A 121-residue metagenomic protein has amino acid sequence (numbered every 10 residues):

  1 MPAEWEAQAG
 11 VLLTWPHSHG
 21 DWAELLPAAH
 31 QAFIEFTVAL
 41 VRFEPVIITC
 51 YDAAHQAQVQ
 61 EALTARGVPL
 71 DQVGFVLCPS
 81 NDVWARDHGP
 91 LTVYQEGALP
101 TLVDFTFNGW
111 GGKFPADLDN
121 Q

Functional and structural regions predicted by a protein language model:
M1-Q121: The feature marks the mature, well-folded catalytic cores of soluble enzymes
